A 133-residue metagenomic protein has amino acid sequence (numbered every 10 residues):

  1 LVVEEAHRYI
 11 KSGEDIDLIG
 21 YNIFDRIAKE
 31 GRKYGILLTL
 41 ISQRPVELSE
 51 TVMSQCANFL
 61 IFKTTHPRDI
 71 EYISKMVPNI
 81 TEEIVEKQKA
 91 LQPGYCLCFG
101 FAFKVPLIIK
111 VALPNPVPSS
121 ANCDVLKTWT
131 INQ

Functional and structural regions predicted by a protein language model:
L1-E86: Conserved P-loop NTPase motor cores
S54-Q55, L91-P93: Short, solvent-exposed loop/turn segments at the edges of secondary structure
E86-K89, A102: Short coil/turn segments at secondary-structure boundaries
P93-Q133: Conserved P-loop NTPase motor module
